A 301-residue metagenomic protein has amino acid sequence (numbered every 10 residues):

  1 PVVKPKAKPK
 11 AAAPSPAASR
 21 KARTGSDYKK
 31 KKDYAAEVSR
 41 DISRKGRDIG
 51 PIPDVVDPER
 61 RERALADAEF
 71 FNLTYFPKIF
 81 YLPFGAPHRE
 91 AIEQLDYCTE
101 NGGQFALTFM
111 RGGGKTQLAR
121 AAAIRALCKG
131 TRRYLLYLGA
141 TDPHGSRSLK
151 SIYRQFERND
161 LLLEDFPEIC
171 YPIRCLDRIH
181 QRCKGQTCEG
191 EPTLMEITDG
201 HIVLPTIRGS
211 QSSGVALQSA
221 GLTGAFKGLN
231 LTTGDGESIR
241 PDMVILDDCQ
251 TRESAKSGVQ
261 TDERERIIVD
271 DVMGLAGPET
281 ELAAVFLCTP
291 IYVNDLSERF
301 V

Functional and structural regions predicted by a protein language model:
P1-G113, Q117-V301: Short, flexible loop motifs at catalytic/binding sites
